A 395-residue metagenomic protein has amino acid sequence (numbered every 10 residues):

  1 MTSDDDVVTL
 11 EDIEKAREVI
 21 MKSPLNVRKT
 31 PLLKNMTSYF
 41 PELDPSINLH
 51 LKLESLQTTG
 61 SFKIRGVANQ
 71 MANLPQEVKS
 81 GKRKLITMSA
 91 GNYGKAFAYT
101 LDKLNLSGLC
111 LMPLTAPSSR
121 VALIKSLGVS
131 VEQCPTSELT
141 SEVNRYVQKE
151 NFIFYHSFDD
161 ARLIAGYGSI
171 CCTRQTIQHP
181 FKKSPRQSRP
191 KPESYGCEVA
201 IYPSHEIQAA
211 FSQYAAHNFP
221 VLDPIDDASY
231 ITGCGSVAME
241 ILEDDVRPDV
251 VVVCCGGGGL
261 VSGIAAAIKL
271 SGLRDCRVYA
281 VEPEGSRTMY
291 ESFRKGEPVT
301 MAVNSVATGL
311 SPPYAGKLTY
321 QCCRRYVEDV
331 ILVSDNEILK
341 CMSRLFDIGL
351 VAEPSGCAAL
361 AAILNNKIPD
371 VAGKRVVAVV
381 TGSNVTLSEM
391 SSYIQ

Functional and structural regions predicted by a protein language model:
M1-Q395: PLP-dependent amino-acid enzyme catalytic core
